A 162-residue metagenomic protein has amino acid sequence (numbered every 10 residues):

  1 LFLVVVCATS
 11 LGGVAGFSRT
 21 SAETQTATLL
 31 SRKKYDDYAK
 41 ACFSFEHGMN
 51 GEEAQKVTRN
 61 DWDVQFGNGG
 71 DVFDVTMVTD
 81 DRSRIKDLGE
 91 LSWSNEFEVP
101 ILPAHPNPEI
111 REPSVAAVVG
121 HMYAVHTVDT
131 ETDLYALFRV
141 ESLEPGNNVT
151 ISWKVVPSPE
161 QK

Functional and structural regions predicted by a protein language model:
F2-G12: Bacterial N-terminal signal peptides
G16-A117, S158-K162: N-terminal "domain-start" segment
V99-Q161: Acidic, glycine-rich flexible loop segments
